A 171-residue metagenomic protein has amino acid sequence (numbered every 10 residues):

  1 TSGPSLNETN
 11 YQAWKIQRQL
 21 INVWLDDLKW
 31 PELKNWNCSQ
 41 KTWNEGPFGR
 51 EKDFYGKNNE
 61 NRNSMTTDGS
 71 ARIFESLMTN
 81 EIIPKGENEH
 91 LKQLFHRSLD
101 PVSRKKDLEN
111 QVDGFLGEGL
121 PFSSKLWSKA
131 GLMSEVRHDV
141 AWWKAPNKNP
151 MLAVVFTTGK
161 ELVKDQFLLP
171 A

Functional and structural regions predicted by a protein language model:
T1-A71, S76: Active-site-adjacent helix/loop patches that line small-molecule binding or acyl-intermediate pockets
R62-T67, A71-A171: Structured C-terminal helix/loop/strand segments within mature extracytoplasmic catalytic/sensor domains
